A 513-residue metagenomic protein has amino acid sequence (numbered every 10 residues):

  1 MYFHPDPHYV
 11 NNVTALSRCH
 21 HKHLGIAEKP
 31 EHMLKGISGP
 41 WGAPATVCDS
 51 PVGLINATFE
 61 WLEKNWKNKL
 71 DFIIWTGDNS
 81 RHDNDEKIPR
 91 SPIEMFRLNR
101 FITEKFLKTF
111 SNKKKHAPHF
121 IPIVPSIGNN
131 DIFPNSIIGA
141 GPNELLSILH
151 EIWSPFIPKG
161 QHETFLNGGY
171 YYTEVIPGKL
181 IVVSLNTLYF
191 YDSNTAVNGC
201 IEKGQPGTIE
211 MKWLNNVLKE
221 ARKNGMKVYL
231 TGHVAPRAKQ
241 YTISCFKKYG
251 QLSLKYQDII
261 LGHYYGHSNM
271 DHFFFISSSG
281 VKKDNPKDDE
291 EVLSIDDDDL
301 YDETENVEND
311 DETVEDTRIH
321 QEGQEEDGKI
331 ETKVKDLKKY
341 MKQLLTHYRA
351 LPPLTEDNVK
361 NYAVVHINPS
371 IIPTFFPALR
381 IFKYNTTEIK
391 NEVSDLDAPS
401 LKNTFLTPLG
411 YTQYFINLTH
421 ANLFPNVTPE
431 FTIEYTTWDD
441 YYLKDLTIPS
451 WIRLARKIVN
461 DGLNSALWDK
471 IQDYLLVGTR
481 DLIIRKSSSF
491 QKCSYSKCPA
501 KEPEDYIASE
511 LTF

Functional and structural regions predicted by a protein language model:
M1-W75, L145-I181, N186-E220, N224 (+1 more regions): Metal-dependent phosphoesterase/phosphodiesterase active-site architecture
F3-P5, D71-D78, P118, P122-G128 (+3 more regions): Active-site neighborhood of phospho(di)ester-bond hydrolases with catalytic His/Asp-centered motifs
I37-I137: Core catalytic region of metal-dependent phosphoesterases/phosphodiesterases, especially metallo-beta-lactamase-like
N65, K105-P122, E220-K223, K255-I259 (+1 more regions): A structural motif corresponding to the C-terminal end of an alpha-helix and its immediate exit/capping segment
R81-N84, P125-N135, Y191-S193, A235-Y241 (+2 more regions): Active-site environment of divalent metal-dependent phosphoester hydrolases
S91-L107, G207-N215, S244-Y249: Well-ordered, non-membrane alpha-helical segments in soluble/globular domains
I121, I127-G160: Active-site neighborhood of divalent metal-dependent phosphoester bond hydrolases
V217-A238: Short acidic, glycine-rich surface-loop motifs adjacent to enzyme active sites
